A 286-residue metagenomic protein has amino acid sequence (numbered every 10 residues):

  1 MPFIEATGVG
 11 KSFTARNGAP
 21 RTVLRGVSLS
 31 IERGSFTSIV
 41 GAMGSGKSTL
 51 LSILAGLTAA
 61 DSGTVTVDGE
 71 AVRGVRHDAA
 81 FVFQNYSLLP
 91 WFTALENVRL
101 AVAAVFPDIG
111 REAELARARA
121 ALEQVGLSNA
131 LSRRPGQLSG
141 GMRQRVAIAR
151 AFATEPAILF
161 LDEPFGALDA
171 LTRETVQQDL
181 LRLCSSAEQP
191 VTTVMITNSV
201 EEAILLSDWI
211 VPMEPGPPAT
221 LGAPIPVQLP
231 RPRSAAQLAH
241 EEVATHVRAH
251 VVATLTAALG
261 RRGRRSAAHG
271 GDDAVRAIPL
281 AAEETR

Functional and structural regions predicted by a protein language model:
V40-A42: The feature captures the beta-strand-to-loop junction immediately N-terminal to the Walker
A55: Helix-to-loop junction immediately C-terminal to a conserved catalytic motif
G63-G74: Conserved ABC transporter NBD signature motif
F92-A101, I204: Short coil-to-helix segment of the ABC ATPase nucleotide-binding domain corresponding to the Q-loop/switch region
R111-A130, L181-R182: Conserved ABC ATPase "signature" region
R134-L138, M142: Conserved ABC ATPase signature
A153-A157: A short, proline-enriched helix->beta-strand linker immediately N-terminal to the Walker B motif in ABC-type P-loop
